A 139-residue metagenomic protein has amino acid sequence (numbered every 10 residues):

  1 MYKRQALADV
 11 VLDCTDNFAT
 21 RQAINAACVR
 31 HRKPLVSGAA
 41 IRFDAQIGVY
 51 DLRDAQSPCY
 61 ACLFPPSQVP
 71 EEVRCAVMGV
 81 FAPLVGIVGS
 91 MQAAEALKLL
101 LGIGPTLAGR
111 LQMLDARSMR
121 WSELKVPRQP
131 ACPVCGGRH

Functional and structural regions predicted by a protein language model:
M1-Q5: Conserved small/polar residues in nucleotide/adenosyl-binding loops
A8, L52-P58, P130: Short, hinge-like loop/turn segments at secondary-structure boundaries
V10, R74-L111, R117: Conserved anion/nucleotide-ligand pocket segment
V10-Y50: ADP-ribose/adenylate-binding Rossmann-like module
I47-Y50, E72, L124: Short, well-ordered secondary-structure micro-motifs
S57, C62-A82: The feature captures the short pre-catalytic strand/loop hairpin that immediately precedes and shapes the active-site
Q68-E71, K98, R138-H139: Iron-sulfur (Fe-S) cluster-binding segments and ferredoxin-like electron-carrier domains, especially [2Fe-2S]
G104-H139: Phosphate-binding loop/pocket of nucleotide- and phosphate-handling active sites
